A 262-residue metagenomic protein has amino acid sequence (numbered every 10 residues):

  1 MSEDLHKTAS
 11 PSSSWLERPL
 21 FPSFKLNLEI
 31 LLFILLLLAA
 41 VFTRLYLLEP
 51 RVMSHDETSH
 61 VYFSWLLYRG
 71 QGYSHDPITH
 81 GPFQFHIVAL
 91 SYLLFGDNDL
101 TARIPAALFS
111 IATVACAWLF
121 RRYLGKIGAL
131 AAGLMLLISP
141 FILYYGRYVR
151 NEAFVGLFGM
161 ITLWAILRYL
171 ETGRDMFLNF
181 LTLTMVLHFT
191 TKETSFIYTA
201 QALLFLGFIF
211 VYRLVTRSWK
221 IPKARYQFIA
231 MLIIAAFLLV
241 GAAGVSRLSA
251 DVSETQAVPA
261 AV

Functional and structural regions predicted by a protein language model:
S2-V262: Membrane-integral, polyisoprenol-dependent glycosyltransferases of the GT-C/oligosaccharyltransferase superfamily
